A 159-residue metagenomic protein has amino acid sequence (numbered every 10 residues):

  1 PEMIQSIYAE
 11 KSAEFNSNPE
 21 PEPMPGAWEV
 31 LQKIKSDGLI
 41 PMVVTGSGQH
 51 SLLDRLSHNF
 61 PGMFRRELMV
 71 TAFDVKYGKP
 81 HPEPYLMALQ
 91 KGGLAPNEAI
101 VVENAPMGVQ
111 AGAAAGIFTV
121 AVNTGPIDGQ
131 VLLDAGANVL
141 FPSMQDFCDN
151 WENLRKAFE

Functional and structural regions predicted by a protein language model:
P1-F15, P25, K33: A metal-dependent, Asp-based hydrolase signature
M3, P19, N104: Conserved acidic
E10, D37-G38, A135: Structured helix-beta-strand junction loops
E14-N18, A72-F73: Alpha-helix C-capping/helix-to-loop hinge sites
N16-V43, H50: Short, acidic loop-to-helix structural element flanking the phosphoryl-transfer center in phosphate-processing enzymes
W28, Q32, G48-E159: Asp-based, Mg2+/Mn2+-dependent phosphohydrolase catalytic module
